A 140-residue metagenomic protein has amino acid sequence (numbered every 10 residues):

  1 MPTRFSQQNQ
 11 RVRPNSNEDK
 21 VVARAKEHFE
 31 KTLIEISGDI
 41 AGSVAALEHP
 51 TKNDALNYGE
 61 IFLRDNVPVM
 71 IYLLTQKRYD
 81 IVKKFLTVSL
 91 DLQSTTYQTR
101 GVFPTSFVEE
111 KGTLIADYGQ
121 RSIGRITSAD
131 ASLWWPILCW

Functional and structural regions predicted by a protein language model:
M1-W140: Acidic, mature catalytic/reactive cores of soluble proteins
